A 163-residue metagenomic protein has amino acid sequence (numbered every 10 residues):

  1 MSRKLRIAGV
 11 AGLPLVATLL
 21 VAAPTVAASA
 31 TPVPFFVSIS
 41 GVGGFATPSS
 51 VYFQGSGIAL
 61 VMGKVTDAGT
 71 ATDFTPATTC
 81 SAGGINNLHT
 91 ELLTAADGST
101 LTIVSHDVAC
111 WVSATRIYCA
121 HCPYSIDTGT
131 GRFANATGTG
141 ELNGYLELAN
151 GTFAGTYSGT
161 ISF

Functional and structural regions predicted by a protein language model:
S2-A27: Secretory targeting and sorting signals
A27-F163: Beta-strand-enriched cores of mature, soluble protein domains
